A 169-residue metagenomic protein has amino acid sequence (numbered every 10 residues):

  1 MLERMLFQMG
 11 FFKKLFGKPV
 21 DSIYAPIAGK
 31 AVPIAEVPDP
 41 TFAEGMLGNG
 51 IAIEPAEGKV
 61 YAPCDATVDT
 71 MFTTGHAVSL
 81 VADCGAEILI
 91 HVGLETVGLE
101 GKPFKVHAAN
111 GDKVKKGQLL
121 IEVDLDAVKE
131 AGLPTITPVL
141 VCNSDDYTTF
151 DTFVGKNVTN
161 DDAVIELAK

Functional and structural regions predicted by a protein language model:
M5-K169: Contiguous, well-folded functional domains in the mature portion of proteins
